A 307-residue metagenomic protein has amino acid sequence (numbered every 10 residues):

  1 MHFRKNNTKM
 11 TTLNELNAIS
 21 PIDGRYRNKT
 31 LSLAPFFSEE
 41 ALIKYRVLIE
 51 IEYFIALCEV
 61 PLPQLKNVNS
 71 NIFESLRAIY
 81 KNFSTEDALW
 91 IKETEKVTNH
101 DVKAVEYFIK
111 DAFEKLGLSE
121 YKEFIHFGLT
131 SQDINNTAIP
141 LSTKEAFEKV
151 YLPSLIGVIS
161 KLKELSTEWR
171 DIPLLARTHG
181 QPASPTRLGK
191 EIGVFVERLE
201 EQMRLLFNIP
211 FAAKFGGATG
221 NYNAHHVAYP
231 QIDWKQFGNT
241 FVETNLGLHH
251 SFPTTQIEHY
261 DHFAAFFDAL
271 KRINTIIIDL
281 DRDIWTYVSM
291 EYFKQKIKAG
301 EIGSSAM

Functional and structural regions predicted by a protein language model:
M1-K9: N-terminal amphipathic/basic-hydrophobic helices that include classical n-h-c signal peptides and signal-anchor
K9-Y222, Y229-T240: A helix-coil-helix interface module used to build multimeric assemblies and to scaffold catalytic/cofactor sites
K29-P35, S131-F147, H249-L270, G303-M307: Disorder-to-helix initiation segments
A112-L118, N239, E243-H262: Conserved catalytic cysteine-centered active-site region of acyl-thioester-dependent Claisen-condensing enzymes
E168-I172, L205, G247-F252, D283-T286 (+1 more regions): Conserved helix-loop functional segments at active or binding sites
Q202, T255-M307: Glycine-rich anion/phosphate-binding loop at the beta-strand->alpha-helix junction
G217-H226, G300-M307: Basic, Lys/Arg-rich DNA-contacting stretches centered on the C-terminal catalytic core of tyrosine recombinase systems
